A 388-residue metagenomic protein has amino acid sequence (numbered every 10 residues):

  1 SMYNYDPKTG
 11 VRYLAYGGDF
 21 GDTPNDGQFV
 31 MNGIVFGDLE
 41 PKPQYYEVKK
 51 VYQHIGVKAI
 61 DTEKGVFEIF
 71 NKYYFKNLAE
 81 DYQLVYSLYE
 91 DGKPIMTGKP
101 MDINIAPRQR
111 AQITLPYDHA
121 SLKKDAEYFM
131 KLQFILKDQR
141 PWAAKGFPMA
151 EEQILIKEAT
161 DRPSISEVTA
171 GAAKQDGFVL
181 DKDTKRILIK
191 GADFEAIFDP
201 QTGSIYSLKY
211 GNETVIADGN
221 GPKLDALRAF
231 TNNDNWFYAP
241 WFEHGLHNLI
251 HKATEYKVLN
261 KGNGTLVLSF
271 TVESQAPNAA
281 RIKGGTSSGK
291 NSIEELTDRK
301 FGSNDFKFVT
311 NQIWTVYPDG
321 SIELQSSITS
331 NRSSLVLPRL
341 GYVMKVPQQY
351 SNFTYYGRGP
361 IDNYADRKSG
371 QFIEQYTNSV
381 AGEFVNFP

Functional and structural regions predicted by a protein language model:
S1-E68, K72-E80, V85-I95: Extended substrate-binding grooves/exosites of carbohydrate-active enzymes
V11, G98-P100, E152: Short hydrophobic alpha-helix segments
D22-N25, N32, L39-Y46, Q53-G56 (+2 more regions): Extracellular/periplasmic ectodomains of large secreted or surface enzymes and adhesion receptors
V66-Y73, M130-F134, D193, S326-I328: Buried hydrophobic-core signal for structured, non-transmembrane domains
K76-L84, T97-G98, A143-A144, S334-G341: Short, hydrophobic/aromatic beta-strand segments
S87-I135, W142: Intrinsically disordered, low-complexity Pro/Gly/Ser/Thr-rich segments with frequent PxxP/GP/PP motifs and embedded
P116-D125, D138-R140, I154-P388: Beta-strand/loop-rich accessory regions of lumenal/periplasmic or secreted enzymes, predominantly carbohydrate-active
R140-M149: Beta-sandwich strand segments
